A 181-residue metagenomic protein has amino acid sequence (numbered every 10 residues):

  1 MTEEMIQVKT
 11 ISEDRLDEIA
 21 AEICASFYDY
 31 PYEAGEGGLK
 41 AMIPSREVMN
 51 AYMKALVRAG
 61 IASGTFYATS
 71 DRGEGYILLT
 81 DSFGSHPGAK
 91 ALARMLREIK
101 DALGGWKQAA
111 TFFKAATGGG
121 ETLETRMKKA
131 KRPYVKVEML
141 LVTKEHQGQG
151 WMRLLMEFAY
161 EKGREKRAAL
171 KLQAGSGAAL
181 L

Functional and structural regions predicted by a protein language model:
I6-A21, D29-A34: A short beta-loop-alpha structural element at the N-terminal edge of CoA-dependent acyl/N-acetyltransferase catalytic
P31-M53: Conserved GNAT-fold acetyl-CoA-binding loop/helix
E47-A68, R72-G75, R132, K136: A short helix-loop-beta-strand connector motif used in the catalytic cores of GNAT acetyltransferases and, in some
Y76-L141: Conserved acyl-donor/pantetheine-binding loop and adjacent beta-alpha core of acyl/acetyltransferases and related
V137, L170-A174: Conserved hydrophobic beta-strand within the GNAT/NAT acetyltransferase core sheet that lines the active-site cleft
V142, G148-E161: Conserved acetyl-CoA-binding loop-helix of GNAT-fold acetyltransferases
T143, G175: Residue-level recognition of the GNAT/N-acetyltransferase active site
R153, E165-R167, S176-L181: Conserved active-site alpha-helix within GNAT-family acetyltransferase domains
